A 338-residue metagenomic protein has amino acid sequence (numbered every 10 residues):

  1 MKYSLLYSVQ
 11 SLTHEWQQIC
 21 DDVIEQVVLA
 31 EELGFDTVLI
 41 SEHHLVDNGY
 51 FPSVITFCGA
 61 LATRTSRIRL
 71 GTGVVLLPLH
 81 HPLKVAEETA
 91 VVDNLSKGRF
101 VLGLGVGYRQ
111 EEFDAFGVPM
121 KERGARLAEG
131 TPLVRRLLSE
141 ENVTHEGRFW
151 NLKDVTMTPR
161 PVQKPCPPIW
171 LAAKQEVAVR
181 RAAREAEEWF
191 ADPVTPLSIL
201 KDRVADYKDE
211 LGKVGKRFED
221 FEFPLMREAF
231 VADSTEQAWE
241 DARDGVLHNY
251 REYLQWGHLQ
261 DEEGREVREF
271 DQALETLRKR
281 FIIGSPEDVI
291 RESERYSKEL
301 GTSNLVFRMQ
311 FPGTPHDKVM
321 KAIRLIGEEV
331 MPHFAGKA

Functional and structural regions predicted by a protein language model:
M1-L70, P165-P167: N-terminal beta1-alpha1-beta2 module of alpha/beta enzyme domains
K2-Q18, P78-F149, W189-K201, A205: Flexible, glycine-rich active-site loops centered on histidine and acidic residues that chelate a metal or position
Y3-Y7, V38-I40, L70-T72, F100-L104 (+4 more regions): Hydrophobic faces of well-ordered beta-strands that scaffold small-molecule active sites in alpha/beta enzyme cores
L5, E32, K121-M157, S198-T302 (+1 more regions): An alpha-helical appendage that flanks or caps ligand/catalytic pockets
Y7-C20, V75-L83, Q163-K174, L277-P286: Active-site mouth loops of central-metabolism enzymes
A30, G34, E42, L61 (+10 more regions): Conserved, mostly hydrophobic/aromatic
T37-L61, L76, P193-L197, R308-V319: Glycine-rich, proline-tolerant flexible connector loops at the mouths of alpha/beta enzymes
F51-T72, R126-G130, I323-G336: Alpha-helix-loop-beta-strand connector modules within alpha/beta enzyme cores
